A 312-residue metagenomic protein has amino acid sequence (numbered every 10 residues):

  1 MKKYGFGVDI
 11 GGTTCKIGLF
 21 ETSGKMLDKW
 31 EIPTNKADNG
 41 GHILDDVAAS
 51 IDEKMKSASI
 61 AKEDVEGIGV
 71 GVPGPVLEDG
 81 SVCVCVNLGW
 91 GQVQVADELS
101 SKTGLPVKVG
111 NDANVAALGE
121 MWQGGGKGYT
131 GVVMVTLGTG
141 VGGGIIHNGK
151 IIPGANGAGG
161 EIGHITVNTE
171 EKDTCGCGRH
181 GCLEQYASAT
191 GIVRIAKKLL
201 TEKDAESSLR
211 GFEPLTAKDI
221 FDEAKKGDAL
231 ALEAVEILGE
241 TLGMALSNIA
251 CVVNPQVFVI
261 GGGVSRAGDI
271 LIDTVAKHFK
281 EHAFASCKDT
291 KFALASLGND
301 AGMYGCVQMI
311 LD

Functional and structural regions predicted by a protein language model:
M1-E66, V76-D79, D97-V107, G119-Y129 (+2 more regions): ATP-binding/phosphotransfer module of carbohydrate and carboxylate kinases, centering on a glycine-rich
C83-G91: Conserved phosphate-binding/catalytic loop of the ribokinase/pfkB sugar-kinase fold
V109-N111: Short loop/edge segments at beta-strand edges and connector loops that shape dinucleotide/nucleotide cofactor-binding
N114: Glycine/small-residue-rich loop that forms an oxyanion/phosphate-binding "nest" at active or ligand-binding sites
K127-Y186: Glycine-rich phosphate-binding loop of actin/hexokinase-like ATP-binding domains
